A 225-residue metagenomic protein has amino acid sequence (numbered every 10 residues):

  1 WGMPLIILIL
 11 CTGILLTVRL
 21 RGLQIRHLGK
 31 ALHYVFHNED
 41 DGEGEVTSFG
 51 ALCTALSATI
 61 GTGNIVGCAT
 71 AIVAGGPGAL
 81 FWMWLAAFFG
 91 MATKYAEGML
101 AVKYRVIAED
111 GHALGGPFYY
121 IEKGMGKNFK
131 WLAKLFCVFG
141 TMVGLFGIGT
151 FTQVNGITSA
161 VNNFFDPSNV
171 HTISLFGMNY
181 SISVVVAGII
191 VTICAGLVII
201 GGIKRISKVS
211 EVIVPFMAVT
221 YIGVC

Functional and structural regions predicted by a protein language model:
W1, T70-A87, V154-S159, H171-Y180 (+1 more regions): Transmembrane helix-loop boundary segments of multi-pass membrane transporters
W1-T62, I72-A79, G90: N-terminal alpha-helical transmembrane segments of multi-pass membrane transport and channel/translocase proteins
G2, E43-V46, G50, A79-L80 (+3 more regions): Membrane-interface helix-boundary signature
G2-M3, A58, T62, K127 (+3 more regions): Membrane-interface junctions
L8-L15, L20-L32, V154-V161, S183-C225: Membrane-interface loop-to-helix entry segments
T12-T17, S57, A86-G111, F118 (+2 more regions): Helix-loop-helix module between adjacent transmembrane segments
F36-C53, F118-L132, I200-I203: Cytosolic juxtamembrane amphipathic/interface segments immediately preceding and feeding into a transmembrane helix
I65-V73, G116-Y119: Re-entrant/interfacial helical elements at transmembrane boundaries that shape and gate the permeation pathway
